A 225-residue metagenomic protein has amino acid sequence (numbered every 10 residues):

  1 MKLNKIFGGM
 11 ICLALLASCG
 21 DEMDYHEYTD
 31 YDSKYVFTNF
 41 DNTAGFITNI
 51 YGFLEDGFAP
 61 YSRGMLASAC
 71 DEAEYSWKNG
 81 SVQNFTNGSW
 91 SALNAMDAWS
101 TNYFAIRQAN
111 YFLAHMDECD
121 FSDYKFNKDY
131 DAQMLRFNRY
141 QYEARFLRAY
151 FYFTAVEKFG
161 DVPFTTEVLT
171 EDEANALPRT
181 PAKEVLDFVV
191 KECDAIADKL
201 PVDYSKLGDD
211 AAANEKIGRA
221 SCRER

Functional and structural regions predicted by a protein language model:
M1-A17: Sec-dependent bacterial lipoprotein signal peptides
C19-A67: Membrane-proximal, proline-rich intrinsically disordered regions
A44, T48, G52-F53, W77-F159 (+3 more regions): Conserved, well-structured interaction surfaces
F58-A59, A155-F164: Proline-centered turn/helix-capping motifs that create local helix->coil transitions or kinks
V168-E171: Short edge-strand/loop segments of extracellular domains
K206-K216: Outer-membrane beta-barrel proteins
A220-E224: Conserved small/polar residues in nucleotide/adenosyl-binding loops
